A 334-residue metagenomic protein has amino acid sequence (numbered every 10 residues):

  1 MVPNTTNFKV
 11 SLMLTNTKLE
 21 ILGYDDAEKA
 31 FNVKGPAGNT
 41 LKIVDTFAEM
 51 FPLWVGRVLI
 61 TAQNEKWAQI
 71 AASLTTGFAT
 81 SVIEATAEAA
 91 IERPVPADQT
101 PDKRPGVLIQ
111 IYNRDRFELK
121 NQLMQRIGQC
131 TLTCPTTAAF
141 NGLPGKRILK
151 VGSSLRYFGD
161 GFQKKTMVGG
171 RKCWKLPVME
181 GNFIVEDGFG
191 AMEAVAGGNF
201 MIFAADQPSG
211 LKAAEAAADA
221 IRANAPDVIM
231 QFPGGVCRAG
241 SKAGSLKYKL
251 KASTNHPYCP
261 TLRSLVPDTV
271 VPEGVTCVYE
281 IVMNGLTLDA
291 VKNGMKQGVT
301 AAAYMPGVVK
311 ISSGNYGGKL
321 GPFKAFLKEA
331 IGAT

Functional and structural regions predicted by a protein language model:
M1-G23: N-terminal amphipathic/basic-hydrophobic helices that include classical n-h-c signal peptides and signal-anchor
N7, V55, R104-L108: A generic structural signal for beta-strand entry/edge sites
T17, I21-N32, V58: N-terminal leader/presequence regions that precede the main folded/catalytic core
V33-P52, R57-V95, I109, N113 (+6 more regions): Conserved mixed alpha/beta catalytic, RNA-binding, or beta-rich assembly cores of soluble enzyme, regulatory
P96-P105: Glycine-rich phosphate/pyrophosphate-binding loop regions near the starts of catalytic domains
